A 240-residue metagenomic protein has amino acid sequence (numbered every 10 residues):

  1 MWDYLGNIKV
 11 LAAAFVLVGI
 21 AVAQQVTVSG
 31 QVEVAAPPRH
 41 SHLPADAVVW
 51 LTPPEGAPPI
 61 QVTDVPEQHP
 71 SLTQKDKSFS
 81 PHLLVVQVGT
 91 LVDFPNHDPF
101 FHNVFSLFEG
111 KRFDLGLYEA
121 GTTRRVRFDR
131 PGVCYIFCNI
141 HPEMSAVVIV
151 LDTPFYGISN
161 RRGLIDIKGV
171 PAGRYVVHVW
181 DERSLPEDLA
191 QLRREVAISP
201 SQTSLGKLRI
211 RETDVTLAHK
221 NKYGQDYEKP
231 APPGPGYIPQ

Functional and structural regions predicted by a protein language model:
M1-N7: N-terminal secretory signal peptides that target proteins for export/translocation
D3, V18-G19, G30: A general, composition-driven signal for non-globular sequence regions
N7-A21: Bacterial N-terminal signal peptides
Q24-Q240: Extracytoplasmic copper-binding redox domains, predominantly the cupredoxin/blue-copper superfamily
